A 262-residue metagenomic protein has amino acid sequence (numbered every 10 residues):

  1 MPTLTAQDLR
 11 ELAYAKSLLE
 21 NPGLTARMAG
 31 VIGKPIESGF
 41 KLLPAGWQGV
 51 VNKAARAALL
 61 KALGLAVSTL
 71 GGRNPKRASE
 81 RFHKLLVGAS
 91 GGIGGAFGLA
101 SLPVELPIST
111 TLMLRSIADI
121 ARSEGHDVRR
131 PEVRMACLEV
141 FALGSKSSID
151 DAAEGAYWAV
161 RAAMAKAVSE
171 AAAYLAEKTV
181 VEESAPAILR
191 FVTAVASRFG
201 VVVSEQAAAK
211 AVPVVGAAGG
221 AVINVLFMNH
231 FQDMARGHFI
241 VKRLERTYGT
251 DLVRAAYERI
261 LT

Functional and structural regions predicted by a protein language model:
M1-S90, R115-T262: Terminal, membrane-proximal amphipathic helices and intrinsically disordered targeting/regulatory segments
L85-V104, I108-T111, R115: Glycine-rich active-site/cofactor-binding loop and its immediate structural neighborhood
